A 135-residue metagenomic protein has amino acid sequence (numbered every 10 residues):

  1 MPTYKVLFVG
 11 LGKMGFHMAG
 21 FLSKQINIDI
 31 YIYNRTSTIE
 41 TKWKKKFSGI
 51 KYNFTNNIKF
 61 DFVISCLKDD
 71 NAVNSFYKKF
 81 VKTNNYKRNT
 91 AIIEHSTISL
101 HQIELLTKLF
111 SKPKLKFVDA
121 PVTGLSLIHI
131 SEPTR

Functional and structural regions predicted by a protein language model:
M1-Y52, F62, S126: NAD(P)+-binding Rossmann beta1-loop-alpha1 motif at the extreme N-terminus of oxidoreductases
G20, K24, K78, K82 (+1 more regions): Short, well-ordered alpha-helices that flank and scaffold nucleotide-derived cofactor binding pockets
N27, K87-T90, P113-L115: A short helix->loop->beta-strand "cap" motif at the edges of active sites that frequently abuts
K45-Y52, S75, K116-A120: Short gly/ser/thr-rich secondary-structure transition/capping motifs
F54-K82, Y86, A91-H101: Rossmann-like NAD(P)-binding element
S96-L127: Rossmann-fold NAD(P)-binding glycine/threonine-rich loop
S126-T134: Residue-level detector of conserved catalytic or cofactor/ligand-binding positions in enzyme active sites
